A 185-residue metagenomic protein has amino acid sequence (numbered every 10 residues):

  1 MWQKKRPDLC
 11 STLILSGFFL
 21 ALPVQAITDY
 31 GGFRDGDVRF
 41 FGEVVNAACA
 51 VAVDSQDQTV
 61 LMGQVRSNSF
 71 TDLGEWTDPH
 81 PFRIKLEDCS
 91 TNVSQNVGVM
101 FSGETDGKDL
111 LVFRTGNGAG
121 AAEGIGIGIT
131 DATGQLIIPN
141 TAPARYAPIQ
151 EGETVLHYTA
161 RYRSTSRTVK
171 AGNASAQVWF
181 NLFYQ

Functional and structural regions predicted by a protein language model:
W2-S11, G17, L22-Q185: Mature extracellular/passenger domains of Gram-negative fimbrial/pilin and adhesin proteins
